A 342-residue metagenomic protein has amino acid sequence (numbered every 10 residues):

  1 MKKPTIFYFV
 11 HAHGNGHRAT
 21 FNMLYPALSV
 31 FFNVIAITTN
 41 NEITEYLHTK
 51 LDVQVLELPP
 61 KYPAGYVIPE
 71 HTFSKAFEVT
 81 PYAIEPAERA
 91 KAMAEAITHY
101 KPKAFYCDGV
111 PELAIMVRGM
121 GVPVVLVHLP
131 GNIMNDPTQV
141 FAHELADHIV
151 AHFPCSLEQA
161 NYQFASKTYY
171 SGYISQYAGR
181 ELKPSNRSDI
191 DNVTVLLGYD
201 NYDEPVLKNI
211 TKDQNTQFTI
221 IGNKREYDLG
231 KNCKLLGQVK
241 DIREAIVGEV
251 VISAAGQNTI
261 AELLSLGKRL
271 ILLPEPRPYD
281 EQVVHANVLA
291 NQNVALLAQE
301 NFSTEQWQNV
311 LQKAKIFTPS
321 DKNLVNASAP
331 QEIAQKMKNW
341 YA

Functional and structural regions predicted by a protein language model:
F9-N22: A short, glycine/small-residue-rich beta-strand->loop->alpha-helix junction that serves as a flexible
H11-A12, I35-E85, E300: Conserved nucleotide-sugar phosphate-binding/catalytic loop shared by glycosyltransferases and other
Y25, G179-V250, E300: Donor-nucleotide binding loops and adjacent catalytic segments primarily of GT-B fold Leloir glycosyltransferases
T72-A114: Conserved nucleotide-sugar donor-binding subdomain of glycosyltransferases
F105-D108, R243-V284: A donor-sugar binding/catalytic signature common to diverse glycosyltransferases and related nucleotide-sugar
M120-A178: Active-site-proximal region of nucleotide-activated glycan assembly enzymes, centered on histidine/acidic-rich loops
R269-N309, K313: Nucleotide-sugar donor-binding patch of glycosyltransferase catalytic domains
W307-F317, N323-A342: C-terminal alpha-helical cap of glycosyltransferases
